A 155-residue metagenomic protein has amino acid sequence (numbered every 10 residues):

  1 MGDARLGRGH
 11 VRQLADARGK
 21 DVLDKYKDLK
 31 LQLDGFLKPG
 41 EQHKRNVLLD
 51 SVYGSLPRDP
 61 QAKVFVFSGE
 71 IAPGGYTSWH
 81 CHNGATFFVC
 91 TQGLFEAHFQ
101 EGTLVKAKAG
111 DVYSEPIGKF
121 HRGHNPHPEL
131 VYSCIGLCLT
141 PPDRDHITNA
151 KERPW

Functional and structural regions predicted by a protein language model:
M1-K63, T148-W155: A short, N-terminal "cap"/entry segment at the start of jelly-roll beta-barrel domains of the cupin/DSBH fold
D59-A62, P73-F87: A short beta-loop-beta micro-motif enriched in histidine and acidic residues
F65-F67: Mature N-terminal segment immediately following signal peptide/propeptide cleavage in secreted/periplasmic
I71, E101-G118: Short acidic-glycine-tyrosine-enriched beta hairpin
Y76-H82, F99, H124-P126: Short histidine-centered beta-strand/loop micro-motifs that create catalytic or ligand/metal-coordination sites
H82-E101: Glycine- and acidic-residue-biased ligand/ion/polar-headgroup-sensing regions
I117-D145: Ligand-binding loop in jelly-roll beta-barrel domains
